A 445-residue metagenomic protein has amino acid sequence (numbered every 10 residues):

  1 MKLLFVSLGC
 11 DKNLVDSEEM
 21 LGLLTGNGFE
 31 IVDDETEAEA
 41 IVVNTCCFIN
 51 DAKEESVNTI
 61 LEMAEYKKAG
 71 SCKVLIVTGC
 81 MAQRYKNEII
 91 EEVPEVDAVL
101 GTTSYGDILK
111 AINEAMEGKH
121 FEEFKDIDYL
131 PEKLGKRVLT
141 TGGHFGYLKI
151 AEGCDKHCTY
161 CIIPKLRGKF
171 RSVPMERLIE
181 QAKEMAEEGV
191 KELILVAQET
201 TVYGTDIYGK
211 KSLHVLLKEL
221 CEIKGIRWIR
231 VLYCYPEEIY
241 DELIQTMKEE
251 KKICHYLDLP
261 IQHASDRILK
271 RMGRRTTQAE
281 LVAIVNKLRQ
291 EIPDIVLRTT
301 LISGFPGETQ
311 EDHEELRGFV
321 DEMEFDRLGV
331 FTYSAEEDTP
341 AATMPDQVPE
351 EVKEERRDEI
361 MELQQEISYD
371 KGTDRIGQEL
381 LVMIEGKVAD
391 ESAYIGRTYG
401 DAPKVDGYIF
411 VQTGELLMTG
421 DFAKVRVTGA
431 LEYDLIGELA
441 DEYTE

Functional and structural regions predicted by a protein language model:
M1-Y203, E242, I253, L257 (+7 more regions): Proteins enriched for Cys/Gly/acidic motifs involved in redox and nucleic-acid/cofactor modification
K2, V74, E192, W228-R230 (+4 more regions): Residues at or immediately flanking beta-strands
C47-A52, V190-V215, E219, I223 (+3 more regions): Conserved glycine-rich "GG(E/T)P / GGGxP" loop and the immediately following alpha-helix in the radical SAM core
C161, K165-G168, W228-E237, H263-R274 (+3 more regions): Conserved strand-turn element in the central/C-terminal portion of the radical SAM core barrel that lines
L178, L195, V231, L259 (+6 more regions): Conserved, mostly hydrophobic/aromatic
E187, H214, E222-I229, I239-L301: Radical SAM/AdoMet-radical enzyme domain recognition
Y208-C221, D241-H255, E308-F325, E350-E355 (+1 more regions): Short, electropositive alpha-helical surface patch
T343-E445: Terminal RNA-binding accessory module
